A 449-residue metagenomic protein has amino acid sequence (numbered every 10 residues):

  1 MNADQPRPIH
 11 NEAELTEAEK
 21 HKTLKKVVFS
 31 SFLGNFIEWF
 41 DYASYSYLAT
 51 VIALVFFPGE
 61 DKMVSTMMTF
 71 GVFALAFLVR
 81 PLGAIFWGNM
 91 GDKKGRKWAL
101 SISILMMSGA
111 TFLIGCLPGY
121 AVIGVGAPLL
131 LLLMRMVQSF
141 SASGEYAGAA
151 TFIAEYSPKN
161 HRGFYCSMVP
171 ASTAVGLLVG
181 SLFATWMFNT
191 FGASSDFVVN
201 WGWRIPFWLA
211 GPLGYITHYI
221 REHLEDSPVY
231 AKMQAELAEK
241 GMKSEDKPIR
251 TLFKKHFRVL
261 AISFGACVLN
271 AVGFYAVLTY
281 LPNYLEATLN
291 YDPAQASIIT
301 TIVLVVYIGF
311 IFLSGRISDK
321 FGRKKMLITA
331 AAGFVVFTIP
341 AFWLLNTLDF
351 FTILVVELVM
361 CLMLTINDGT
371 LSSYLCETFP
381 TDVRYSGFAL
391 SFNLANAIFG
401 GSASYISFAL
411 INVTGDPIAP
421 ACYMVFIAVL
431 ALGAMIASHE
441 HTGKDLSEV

Functional and structural regions predicted by a protein language model:
Y45-S46, H256-V306, G400-S404: Extracytoplasmic gate region of multi-pass secondary transporters
A49-R80: Extracellular/periplasmic helix-loop-helix junction of adjacent transmembrane segments in MFS-like secondary
P58, L105-G124, A332-T347: C-terminal ends and interior cores of transmembrane alpha-helices in multi-pass membrane transporters/permeases
F70-N89, S108-A110, T301-S314: Central cavity-lining transmembrane alpha-helices of secondary-active solute carriers, predominantly the Major
K93-L105, K320-A331: Cytoplasmic membrane-interface "Motif A"-like loop-to-helix N-cap segments of 12-TM Major Facilitator Superfamily
I123-S143, F350-I366: Hydrophobic core of transmembrane alpha-helices in multi-pass small-molecule transporters, especially MFS/SLC-type
F164-F188, L213, S391-A403: Glycine-rich segments within core transmembrane alpha-helices of 12-TM secondary carriers
K324-L371: C-terminal transmembrane helical hairpin of 12-TM major facilitator-type secondary transporters
